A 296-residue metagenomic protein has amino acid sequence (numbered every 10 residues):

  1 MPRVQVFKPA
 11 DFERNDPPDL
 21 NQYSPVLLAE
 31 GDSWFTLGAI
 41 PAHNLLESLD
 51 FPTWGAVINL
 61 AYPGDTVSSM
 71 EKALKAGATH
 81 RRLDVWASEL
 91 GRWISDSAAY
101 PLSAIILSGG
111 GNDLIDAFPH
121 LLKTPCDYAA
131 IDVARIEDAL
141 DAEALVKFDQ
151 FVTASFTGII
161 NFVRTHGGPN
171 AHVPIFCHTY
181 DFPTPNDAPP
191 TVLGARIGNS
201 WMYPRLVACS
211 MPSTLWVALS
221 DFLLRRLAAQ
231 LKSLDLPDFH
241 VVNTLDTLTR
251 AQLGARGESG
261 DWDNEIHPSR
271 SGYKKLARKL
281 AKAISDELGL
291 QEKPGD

Functional and structural regions predicted by a protein language model:
M1-E71: Serine-esterase "nucleophile elbow" of acetyl-processing enzymes
V26, S103-I106, P174: Structural motif
A73-Y100, Q150-N161, R225-R226: A Trp-anchored, charged/polar loop motif used as the substrate-binding/catalytic surface of acyl/ester-handling
L83-K147, D181-P190: Oxyanion-hole/transition-state-stabilizing segment in secreted/luminal serine hydrolases and related acyltransferases
I131-S155, S210-L219: Surface-exposed cleft-lining segments at the edges of enzyme active sites
F148-S200: Hydrophobic, aromatic-enriched interface-forming segments
D187-V241, Y273: Substrate-gating cap/lid alpha-helix
G260-D296: Histidine-centered active-site loop/cap adjacent to the catalytic His in serine esterases/O-acetyl transfer systems
